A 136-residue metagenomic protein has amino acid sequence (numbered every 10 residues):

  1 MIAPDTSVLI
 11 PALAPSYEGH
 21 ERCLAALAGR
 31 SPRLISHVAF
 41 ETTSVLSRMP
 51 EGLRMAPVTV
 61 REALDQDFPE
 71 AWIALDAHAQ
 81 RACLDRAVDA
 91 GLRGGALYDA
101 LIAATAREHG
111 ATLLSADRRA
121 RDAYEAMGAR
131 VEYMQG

Functional and structural regions predicted by a protein language model:
M1, A103-G136: Acidic, PIN/NYN-like endoribonuclease modules and their adjacent C-terminal/linker elements
M1-I35, P50-T59: Short, well-structured N-terminal submotif of metal-dependent ribonuclease cores
P4-D5, L34-S36, L92-A96, D117 (+1 more regions): Histidine- and aromatic-rich ligand-binding microenvironments
L9, A39, A120-R121: A generic structural signal for short hydrophobic patches within well-formed alpha-helices
A28, F68, A126-M127: Short, structured coil segments at secondary-structure junctions
L34-F40, L101: Aromatic- and histidine-enriched alpha-helix N-cap/loop-to-helix transition segments that scaffold the rims
T43-D89: Active-site-proximal, substrate-binding regions of enzyme catalytic domains and RNA-binding/basic surfaces
E70-R118: Active-site neighborhoods of divalent-metal-dependent phosphate/nucleic-acid chemistry enzymes
